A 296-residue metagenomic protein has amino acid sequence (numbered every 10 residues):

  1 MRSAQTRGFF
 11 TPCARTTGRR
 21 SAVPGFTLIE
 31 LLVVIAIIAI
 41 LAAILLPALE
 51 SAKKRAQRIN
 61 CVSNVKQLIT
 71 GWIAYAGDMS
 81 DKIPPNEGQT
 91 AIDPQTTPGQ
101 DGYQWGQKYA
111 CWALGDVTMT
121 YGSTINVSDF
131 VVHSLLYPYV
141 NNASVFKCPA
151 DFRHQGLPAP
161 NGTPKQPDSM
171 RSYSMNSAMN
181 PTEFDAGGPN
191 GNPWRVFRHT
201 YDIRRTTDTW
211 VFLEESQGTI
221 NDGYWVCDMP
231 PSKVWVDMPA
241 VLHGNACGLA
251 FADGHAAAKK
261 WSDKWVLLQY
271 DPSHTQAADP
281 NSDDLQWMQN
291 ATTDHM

Functional and structural regions predicted by a protein language model:
M1-F26: N-terminal leader/signal peptides at the extreme start of proteins
R2-A4, I29, A52, Q107: Generic cytosolic/nucleocytoplasmic N-terminal low-complexity/intrinsically disordered segments
S3-A4, C13-A14, S51, N64 (+1 more regions): Generic N-terminal leader/processing signal
R7-G8, L32, A48, P280-D283 (+1 more regions): N-terminal leader/targeting segments
S21-A22, L32, D116, N126: Detector for intrinsically disordered, low-structure N-terminal pre-sequences
V23-S63: Amphipathic alpha-helical segments typified by the pilin-like N-terminal helix that continues immediately C-terminal
C61-M296: Short, well-structured segments within or immediately adjacent to enzyme catalytic domains that line ligand-binding
